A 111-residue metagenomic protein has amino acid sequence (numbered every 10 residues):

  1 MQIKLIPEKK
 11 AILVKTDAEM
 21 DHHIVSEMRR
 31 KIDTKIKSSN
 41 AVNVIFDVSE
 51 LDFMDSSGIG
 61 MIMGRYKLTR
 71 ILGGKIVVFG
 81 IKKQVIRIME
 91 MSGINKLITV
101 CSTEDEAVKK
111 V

Functional and structural regions predicted by a protein language model:
M1-L5, D33, D55, V108: Short low-complexity stretches enriched in small and charged residues
Q2-R30: STAS-typified acidic loop motif
E8-K10, S49, D105: Conserved catalytic submotifs in the C-terminal HATPase_c
H22-L97: Amphipathic alpha-helical interaction surfaces in cytosolic regulatory modules
I81, E104-D105: Short, ordered loop/turn segments at secondary-structure junctions
T99-T103: Short acidic-hydrophobic, aromatic-tinged amphipathic segments that line or gate anion-handling sites
D105-V111: A charged, well-structured terminal subsegment
